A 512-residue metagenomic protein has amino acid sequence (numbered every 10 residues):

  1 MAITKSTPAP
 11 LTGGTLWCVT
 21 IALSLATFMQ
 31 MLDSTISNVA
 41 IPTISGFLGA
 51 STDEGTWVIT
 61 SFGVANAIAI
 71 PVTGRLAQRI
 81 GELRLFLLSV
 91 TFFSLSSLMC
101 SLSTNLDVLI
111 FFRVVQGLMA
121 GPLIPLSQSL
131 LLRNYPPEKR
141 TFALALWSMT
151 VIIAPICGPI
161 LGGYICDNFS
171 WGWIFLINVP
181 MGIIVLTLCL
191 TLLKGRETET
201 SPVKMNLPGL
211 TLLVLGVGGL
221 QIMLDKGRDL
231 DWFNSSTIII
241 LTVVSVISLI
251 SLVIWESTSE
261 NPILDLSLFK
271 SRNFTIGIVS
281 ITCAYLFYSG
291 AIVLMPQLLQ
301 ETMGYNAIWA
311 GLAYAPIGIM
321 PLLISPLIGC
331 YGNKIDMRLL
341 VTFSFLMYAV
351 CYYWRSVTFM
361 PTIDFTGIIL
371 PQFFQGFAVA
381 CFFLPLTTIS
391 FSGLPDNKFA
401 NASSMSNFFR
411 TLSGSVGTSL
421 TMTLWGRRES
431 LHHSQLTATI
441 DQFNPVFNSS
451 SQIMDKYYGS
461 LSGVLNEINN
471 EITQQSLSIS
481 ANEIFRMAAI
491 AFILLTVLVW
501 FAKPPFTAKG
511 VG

Functional and structural regions predicted by a protein language model:
A9, E54, R410-P504, G510-G512: Hydrophobic transmembrane architecture of multi-pass small-molecule transporters
G14-Q78, L83, S89, S97 (+8 more regions): Transmembrane core module of solute transporters
Q30, F62, N66, F93 (+10 more regions): Structural signature of transmembrane alpha-helices in multi-pass secondary transporters
I41, A154-C166, P296, G417 (+1 more regions): Small-residue (Gly/Pro/Ala) motifs that create kinks and tight helix-helix packing interfaces
E54, K139-L146, W309, K398-M405 (+1 more regions): Cytoplasmic loop-to-transmembrane helix junctions
I70-G209: Helix-loop-helix hairpins in multi-pass membrane proteins, especially solute transporters
I156-C157, A291, I368-N448: Small-residue-rich alpha-helical segments with characteristic i,i+4
P180-T198, L215-K226, V244-T258, T496-K503: C-terminal membrane-cytosol helix-exit motif in multi-pass small-molecule transporters
